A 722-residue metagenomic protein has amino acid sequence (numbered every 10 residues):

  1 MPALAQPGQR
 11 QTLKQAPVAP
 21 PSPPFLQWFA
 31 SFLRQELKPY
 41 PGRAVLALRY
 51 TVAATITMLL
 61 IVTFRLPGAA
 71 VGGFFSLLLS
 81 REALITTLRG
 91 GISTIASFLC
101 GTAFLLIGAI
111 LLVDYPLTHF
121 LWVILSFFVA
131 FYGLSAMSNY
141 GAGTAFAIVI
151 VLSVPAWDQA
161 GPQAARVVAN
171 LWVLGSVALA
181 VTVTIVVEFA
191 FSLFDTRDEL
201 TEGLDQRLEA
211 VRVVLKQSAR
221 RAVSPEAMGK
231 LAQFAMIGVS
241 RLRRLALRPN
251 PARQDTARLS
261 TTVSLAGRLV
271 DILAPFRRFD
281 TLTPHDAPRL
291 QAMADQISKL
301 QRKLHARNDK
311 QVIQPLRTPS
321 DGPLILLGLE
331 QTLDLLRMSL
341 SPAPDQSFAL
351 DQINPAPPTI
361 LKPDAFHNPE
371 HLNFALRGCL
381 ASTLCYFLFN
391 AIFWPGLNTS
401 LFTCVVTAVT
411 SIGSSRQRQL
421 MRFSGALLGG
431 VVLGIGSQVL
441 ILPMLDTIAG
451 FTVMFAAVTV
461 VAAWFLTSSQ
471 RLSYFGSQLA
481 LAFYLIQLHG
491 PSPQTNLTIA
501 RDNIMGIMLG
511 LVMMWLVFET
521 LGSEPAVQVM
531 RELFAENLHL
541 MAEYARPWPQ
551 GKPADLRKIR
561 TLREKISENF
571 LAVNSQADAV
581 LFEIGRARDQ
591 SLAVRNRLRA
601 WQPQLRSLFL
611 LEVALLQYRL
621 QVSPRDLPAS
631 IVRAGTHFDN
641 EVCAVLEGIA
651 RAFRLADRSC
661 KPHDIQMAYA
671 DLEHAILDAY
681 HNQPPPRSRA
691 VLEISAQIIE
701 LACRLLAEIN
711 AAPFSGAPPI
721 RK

Functional and structural regions predicted by a protein language model:
P2-A47, T51, L59, T63 (+5 more regions): Long, hydrophobic alpha-helical segments that serve as membrane-spanning/inserting helices
P23-F32, L48-L88, F98-A103, F120-F189 (+4 more regions): Pore- and pathway-forming membrane helices of multi-pass small-molecule/ion transporters and channels
F75-S76, A375-F387, L397-A408, F423-I435 (+5 more regions): Alpha-helical transmembrane segments of multi-pass membrane proteins
I107, L111-L121, P443-A449: Membrane interface segments of multi-pass transport proteins and intramembrane proteases
T184-T196, L516-V527: Juxtamembrane or sensor-core-proximal signal-transducing alpha helices that couple sensory domains to cytosolic
G413, F423-V431, F714-K722: C-terminal structured interaction module
R418-R422: Hydrophobic alpha-helical transmembrane segments corresponding to the first two to three helices of multi-pass helical
V439-P443, I448-A449, A456-V461, S468-T495 (+3 more regions): C-terminal functional regions that serve as terminal interaction/effector modules
